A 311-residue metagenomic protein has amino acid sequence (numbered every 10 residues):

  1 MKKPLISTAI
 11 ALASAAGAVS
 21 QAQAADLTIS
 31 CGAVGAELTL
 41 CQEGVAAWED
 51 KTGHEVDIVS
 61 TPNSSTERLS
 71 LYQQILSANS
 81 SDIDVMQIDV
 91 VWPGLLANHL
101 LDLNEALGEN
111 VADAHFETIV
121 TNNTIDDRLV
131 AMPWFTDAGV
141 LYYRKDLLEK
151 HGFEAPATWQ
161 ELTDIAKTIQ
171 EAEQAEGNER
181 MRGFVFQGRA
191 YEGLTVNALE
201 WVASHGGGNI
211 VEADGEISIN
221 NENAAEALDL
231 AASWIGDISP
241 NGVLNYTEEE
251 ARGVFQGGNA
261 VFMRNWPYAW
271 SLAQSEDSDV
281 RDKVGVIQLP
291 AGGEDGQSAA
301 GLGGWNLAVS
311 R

Functional and structural regions predicted by a protein language model:
M1-Q23: Gram-negative bacterial Sec-dependent N-terminal signal peptides
A25, A46, K51, E55 (+5 more regions): Extracytoplasmic/periplasmic substrate-recognition and gating elements
A25-G35, H54-T61, D84-V85, V130 (+1 more regions): Short, well-ordered beta-strand elements
D26-E43, T61-N63, D137, E192: Extracytoplasmic "Venus flytrap"
A47-H115, T124, D146-A157, V254 (+2 more regions): Extracytoplasmic "Venus flytrap"/periplasmic binding protein-like
D89-A138, R180, L194-N197, H205 (+1 more regions): Hinge/lid segment of periplasmic solute-binding proteins
V130-W134, G139, T163-E216, A260: Extracytoplasmic/periplasmic solute-binding protein
A166, A213-L244, L289: Glycine-centered hinge/linker elements that transmit conformational signals in sensory and ligand-binding systems
